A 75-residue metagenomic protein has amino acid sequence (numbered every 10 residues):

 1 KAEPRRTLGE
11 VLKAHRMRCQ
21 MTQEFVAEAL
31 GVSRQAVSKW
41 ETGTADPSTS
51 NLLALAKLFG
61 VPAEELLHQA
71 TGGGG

Functional and structural regions predicted by a protein language model:
K1-R18: A short, Lys/Arg-rich alpha-helix, primarily the initiator
P4, R18, T44-P47, L58: Helix-turn-helix/winged-helix DNA-binding modules
R6, M21, V61: Short beta-to-alpha loop/turn elements within the nucleotide-binding domains of ABC transporters
E10, A14, E28, K39 (+2 more regions): DNA-binding alpha-helical recognition surfaces that contact promoter or target DNA
M17-K39, A54: Short alpha-helical DNA-recognition segment
L30-D46, H68-T71: Recognition helix of helix-turn-helix/homeodomain-like DNA-binding domains that insert into the DNA major groove
S50-E65: DNA major-groove recognition helix of helix-turn-helix/homeodomain DNA-binding modules
V61-G75: Cytosolic juxtamembrane regions of integral membrane proteins
